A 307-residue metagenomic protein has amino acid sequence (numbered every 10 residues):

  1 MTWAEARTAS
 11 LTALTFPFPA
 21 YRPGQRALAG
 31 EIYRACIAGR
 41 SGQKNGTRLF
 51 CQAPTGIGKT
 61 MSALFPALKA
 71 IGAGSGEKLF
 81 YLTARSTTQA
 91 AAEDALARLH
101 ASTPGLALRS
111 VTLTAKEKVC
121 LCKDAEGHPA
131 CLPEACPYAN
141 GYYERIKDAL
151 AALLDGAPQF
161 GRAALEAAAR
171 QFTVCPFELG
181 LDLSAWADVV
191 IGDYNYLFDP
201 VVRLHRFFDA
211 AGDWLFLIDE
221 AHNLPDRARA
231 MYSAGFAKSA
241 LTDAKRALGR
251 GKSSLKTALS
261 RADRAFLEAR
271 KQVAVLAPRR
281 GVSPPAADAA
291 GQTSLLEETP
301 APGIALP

Functional and structural regions predicted by a protein language model:
T2-T15, R22, Q43-N45, T55 (+7 more regions): A substrate-engagement module of RecA-like helicase motors
P19-R40: N-terminal pre-P-loop "Q-motif" helix
Y33-I37, T60-S75, A95-L99: Walker A/P-loop NTP-binding motif
S41-F65: Walker A/P-loop
S62-P66, K78, V202, R206: Conserved P-loop NTPase motor core
A90-A91, L121-K123, D199-V201, R206-F207 (+2 more regions): Short helix/loop capping segments that flank catalytic or ligand/cofactor-binding pockets
A95-L99, G127-P129, H205-D209, M231-G235: Short secondary-structure boundary/capping segments
V190, Y196, A210-T242: SF2 helicase catalytic motif II
